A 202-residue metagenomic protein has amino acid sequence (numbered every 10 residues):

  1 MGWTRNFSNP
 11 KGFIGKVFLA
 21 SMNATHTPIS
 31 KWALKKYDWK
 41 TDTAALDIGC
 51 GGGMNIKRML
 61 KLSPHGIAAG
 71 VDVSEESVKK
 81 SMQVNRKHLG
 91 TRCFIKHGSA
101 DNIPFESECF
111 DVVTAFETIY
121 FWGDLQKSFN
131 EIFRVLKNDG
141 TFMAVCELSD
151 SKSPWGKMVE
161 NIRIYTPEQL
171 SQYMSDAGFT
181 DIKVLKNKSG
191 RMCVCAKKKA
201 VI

Functional and structural regions predicted by a protein language model:
A24-T43, R58: Conserved alpha-helix/loop element of class I SAM-dependent methyltransferases that forms part of the SAM/SAH-binding
L46-N102: Class I SAM-dependent methyltransferase SAM/SAH-binding core
D101-V112: A short acidic, Gly/Pro-enriched loop at the edge of an enzyme's catalytic core that lines a small-molecule cofactor
V112-D124: A short SAM/SAH-binding and catalytic strip from SAM-dependent methyltransferases
Q126-N138: A short glycine-rich, Lys/Arg-flanked "PGG" loop and its adjoining helix->strand segment in the class I
D139-C146: Conserved beta-strand signature within the Rossmann-like core of class I S-adenosyl-L-methionine
I162-A177: Short alpha-helix
T180, K186-I202: Core SAM-dependent methyltransferase catalytic element
